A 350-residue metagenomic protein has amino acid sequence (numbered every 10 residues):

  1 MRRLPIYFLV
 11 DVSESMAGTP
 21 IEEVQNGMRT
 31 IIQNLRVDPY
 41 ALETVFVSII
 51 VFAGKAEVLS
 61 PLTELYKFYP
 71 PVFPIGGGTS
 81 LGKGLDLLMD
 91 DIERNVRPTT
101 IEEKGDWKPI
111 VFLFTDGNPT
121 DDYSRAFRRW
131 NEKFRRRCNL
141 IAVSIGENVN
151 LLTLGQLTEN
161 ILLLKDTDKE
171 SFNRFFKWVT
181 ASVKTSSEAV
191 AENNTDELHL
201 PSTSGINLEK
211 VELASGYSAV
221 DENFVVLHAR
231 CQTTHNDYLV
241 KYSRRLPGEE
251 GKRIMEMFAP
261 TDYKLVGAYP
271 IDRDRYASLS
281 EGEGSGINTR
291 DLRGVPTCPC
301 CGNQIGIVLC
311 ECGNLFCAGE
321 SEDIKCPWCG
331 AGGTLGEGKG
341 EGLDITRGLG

Functional and structural regions predicted by a protein language model:
M1-S60, L88, I110-F114: Von Willebrand factor
E57, K67-W107, T120-D122, I141-L152 (+1 more regions): Von Willebrand factor
E147-T203: Von Willebrand factor A/integrin I-like adhesion domains
S215-H228, S285-G306, L315-S321: Short, flexible, mixed-charge glycine/proline-rich loop motifs that serve as phosphate/nucleic-acid-contacting
H228-T234, C298-C301, L309-C312, C326-C329: Short cysteine-rich clusters marking metal-coordination/redox-active sites
H235-Y242, Q304-G306, N314-F316, I324 (+1 more regions): Cys/His-rich microdomains that often coordinate metals
R245-A268, V295-C301, E322-G332: Cysteine-rich micro-motifs
F258-E283, T289, W328-R347: Short metal-binding segments enriched for Cys and/or His
